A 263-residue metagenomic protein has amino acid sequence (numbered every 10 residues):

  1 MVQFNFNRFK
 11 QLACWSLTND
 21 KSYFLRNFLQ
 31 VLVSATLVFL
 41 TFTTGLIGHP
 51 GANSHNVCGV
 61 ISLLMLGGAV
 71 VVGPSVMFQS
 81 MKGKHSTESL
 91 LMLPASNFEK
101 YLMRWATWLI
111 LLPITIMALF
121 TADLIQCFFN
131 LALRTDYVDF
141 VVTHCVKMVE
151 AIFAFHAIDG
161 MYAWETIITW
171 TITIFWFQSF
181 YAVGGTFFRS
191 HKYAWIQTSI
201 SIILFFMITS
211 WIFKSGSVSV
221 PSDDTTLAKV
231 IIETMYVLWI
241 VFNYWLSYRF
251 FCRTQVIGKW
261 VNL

Functional and structural regions predicted by a protein language model:
M1-T87, N97-L263: Hydrophobic alpha-helical transmembrane segments of membrane proteins
M92-S96: Short helix-to-coil transition segments within interhelical loops that connect adjacent transmembrane helices
